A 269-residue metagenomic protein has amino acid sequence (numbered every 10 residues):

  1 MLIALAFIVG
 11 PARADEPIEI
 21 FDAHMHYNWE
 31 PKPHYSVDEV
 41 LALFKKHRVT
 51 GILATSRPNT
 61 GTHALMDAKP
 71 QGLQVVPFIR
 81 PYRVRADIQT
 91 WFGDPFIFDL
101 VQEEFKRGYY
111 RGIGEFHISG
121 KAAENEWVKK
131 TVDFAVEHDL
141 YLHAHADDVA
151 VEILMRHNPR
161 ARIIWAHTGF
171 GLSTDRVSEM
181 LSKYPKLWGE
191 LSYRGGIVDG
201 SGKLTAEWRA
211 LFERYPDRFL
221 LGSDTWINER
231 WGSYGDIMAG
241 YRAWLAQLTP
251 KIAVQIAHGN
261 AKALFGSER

Functional and structural regions predicted by a protein language model:
M1-I8: Bacterial N-terminal signal peptides
R13-F21, P31-P33, D38-S56, D217-R218 (+2 more regions): Mid-to-C-terminal alpha-helical segments outside catalytic/metal-binding sites
D15, T62-Y141, W188, G195-G196: Active-site gating/metal-coordination segments in enzymes
F21, M25, E39-G61, V75-Y82 (+1 more regions): Divalent metal-dependent hydrolysis catalytic cores, especially in the metallo-beta-lactamase
F21-A23, L53-S56, P77-R80, G114 (+4 more regions): Active-site neighborhood of phospho(di)ester-bond hydrolases with catalytic His/Asp-centered motifs
H24, F44, I113, A135 (+5 more regions): Conserved, mostly hydrophobic/aromatic
M25-S36, R85-G93, D199-G200: Acidic/histidine-rich helix-loop elements that form or flank divalent-metal/phosphate-binding sites at the catalytic
A122-L221, E268: Catalytic pocket-lining loop regions of alpha/beta-barrel enzymes, especially the amidohydrolase/enolase/GH5 lineages
